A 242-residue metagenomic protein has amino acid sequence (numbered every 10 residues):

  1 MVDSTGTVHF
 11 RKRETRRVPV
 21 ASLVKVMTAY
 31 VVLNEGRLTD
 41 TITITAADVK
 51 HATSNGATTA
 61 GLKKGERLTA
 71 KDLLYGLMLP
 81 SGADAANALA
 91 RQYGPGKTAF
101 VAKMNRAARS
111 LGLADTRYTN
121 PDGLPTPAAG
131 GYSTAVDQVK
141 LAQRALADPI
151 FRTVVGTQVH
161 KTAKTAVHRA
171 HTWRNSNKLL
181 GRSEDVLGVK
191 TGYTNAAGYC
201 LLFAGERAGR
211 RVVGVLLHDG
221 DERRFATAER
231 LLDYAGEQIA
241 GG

Functional and structural regions predicted by a protein language model:
M1-V136, P149: Active-site-adjacent loops and short helices of periplasmic peptidoglycan-processing enzymes
P95-G242: Penicillin-recognizing serine hydrolase domain
